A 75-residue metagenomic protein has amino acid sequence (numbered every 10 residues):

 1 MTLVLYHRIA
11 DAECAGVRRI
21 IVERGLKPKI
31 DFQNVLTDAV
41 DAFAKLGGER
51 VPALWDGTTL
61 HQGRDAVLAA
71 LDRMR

Functional and structural regions predicted by a protein language model:
M1-Q33, T37: Local sequence-structure signature of Cys/Sec-based thiol-disulfide redox active-site neighborhoods
K29-F32, L54-T58: Glycine-rich loops and low-complexity Gly/Arg-rich segments that provide flexible linkers or classic glycine-based
D38-A42: Short acidic active-site motifs
F43-R50: Thiol/disulfide oxidoreductase modules built on the thioredoxin-like
W55-R75: Non-catalytic, surface beta->alpha helical segment in thiol-disulfide oxidoreductase systems
